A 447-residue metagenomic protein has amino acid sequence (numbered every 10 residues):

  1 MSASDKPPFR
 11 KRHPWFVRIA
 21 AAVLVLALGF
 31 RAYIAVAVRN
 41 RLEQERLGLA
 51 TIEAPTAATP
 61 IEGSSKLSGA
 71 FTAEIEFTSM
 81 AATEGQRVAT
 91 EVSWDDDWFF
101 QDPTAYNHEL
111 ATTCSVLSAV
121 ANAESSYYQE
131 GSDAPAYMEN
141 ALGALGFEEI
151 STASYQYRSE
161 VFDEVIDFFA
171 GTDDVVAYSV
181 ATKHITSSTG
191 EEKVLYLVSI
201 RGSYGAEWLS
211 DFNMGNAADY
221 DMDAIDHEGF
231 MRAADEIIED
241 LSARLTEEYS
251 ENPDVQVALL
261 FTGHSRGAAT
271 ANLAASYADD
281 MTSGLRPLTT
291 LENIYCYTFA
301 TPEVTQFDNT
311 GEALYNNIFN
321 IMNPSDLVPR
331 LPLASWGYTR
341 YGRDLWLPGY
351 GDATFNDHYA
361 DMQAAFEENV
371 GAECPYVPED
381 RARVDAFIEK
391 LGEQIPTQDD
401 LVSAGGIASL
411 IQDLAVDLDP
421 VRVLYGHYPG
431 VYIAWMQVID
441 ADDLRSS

Functional and structural regions predicted by a protein language model:
M1-S4: N-terminal targeting leaders characterized by basic, low-complexity, disordered sequences that direct proteins
P7-V25: N-terminal Sec-pathway targeting helices
R31-V175: N-terminal low-complexity, Ser/Thr- and acidic-residue-enriched intrinsically disordered segments
A144-T262, Y277-Y295, N309-Y315, F319 (+4 more regions): A conserved cap/lid and substrate-binding interface adjacent to the catalytic center of lipid-processing enzymes
G263-G267, A271: Gly/Ala-rich beta-loop-alpha elbow adjacent to hydrolase catalytic centers
N272-S276: Short, hydrophobic alpha-helix immediately C-terminal to the catalytic nucleophile
L288-Y376: The feature captures the conserved acid-bearing segment of alpha/beta-hydrolase catalytic domains
D352, N356-S446: Long, charge-rich alpha-helical interaction segments
